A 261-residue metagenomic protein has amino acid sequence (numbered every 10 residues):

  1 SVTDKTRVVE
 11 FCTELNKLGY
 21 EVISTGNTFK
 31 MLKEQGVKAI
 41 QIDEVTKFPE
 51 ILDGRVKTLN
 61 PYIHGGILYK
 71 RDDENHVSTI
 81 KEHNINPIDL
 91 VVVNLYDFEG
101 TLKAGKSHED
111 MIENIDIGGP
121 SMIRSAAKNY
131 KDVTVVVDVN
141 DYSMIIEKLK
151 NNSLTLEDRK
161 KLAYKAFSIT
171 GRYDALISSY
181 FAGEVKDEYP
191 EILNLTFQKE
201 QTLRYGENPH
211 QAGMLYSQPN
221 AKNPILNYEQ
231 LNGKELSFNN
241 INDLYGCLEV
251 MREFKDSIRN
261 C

Functional and structural regions predicted by a protein language model:
S1-V45: N-terminal glycine-/serine-/threonine-rich phosphate-binding loop
T6-E10, I23, N27, Y62 (+9 more regions): Conserved active-site and cofactor/substrate-binding residues in soluble primary-metabolism enzymes
E21-G26, A39-E44, Y69, V92-N94 (+5 more regions): General beta-strand structural signal in soluble alpha/beta enzymes
N27-D97: Glycine-rich nucleotide/cofactor/substrate-binding loop typically near the N-terminus or early in the first domain
A39, V133-M214: Terminal amphipathic helices with adjacent charged low-complexity linkers/tails
K57-H64, F98-S107, A126-K128, K222-E235: Gly-rich Lys/Arg/Thr-decorated short loops/hinges at beta-loop-alpha junctions or inter-strand turns that position
I67-D72, E82-T134: Divalent-metal (Mg2+/Mn2+/Ca2+)-assisted nucleotide/phosphate chemistry catalytic cores
D187-C261: Long, structured protein-protein interaction/assembly regions in large complexes
